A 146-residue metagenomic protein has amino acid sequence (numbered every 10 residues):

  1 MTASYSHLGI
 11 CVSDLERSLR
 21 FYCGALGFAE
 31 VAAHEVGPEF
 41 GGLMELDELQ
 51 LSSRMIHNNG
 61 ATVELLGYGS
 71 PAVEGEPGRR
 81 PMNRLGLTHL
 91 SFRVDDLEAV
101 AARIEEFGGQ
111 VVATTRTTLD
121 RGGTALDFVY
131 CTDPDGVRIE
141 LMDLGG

Functional and structural regions predicted by a protein language model:
A3-H7, L85-H89, L126: Short, solvent-exposed beta-strand edge segments and adjacent coil->beta transition regions
I10, E76, F92, E98-G146: Vicinal oxygen chelate
C11-G60, A99, E106, G122: Core segments of cupin and vicinal oxygen chelate
S18, H89-S91: Active-site scaffold segments
N59-T62, D135-V137: Short acidic/polar mixed-charge low-complexity motifs
V63-L65, L87, I139-L141: Short, structured motif recognition centered on aromatic/hydrophobic residues
G67-S70, L144: Acetyl-CoA-dependent GNAT
G78-N83: Long, charged/polar, surface-exposed segments that mediate recognition or autoinhibition
